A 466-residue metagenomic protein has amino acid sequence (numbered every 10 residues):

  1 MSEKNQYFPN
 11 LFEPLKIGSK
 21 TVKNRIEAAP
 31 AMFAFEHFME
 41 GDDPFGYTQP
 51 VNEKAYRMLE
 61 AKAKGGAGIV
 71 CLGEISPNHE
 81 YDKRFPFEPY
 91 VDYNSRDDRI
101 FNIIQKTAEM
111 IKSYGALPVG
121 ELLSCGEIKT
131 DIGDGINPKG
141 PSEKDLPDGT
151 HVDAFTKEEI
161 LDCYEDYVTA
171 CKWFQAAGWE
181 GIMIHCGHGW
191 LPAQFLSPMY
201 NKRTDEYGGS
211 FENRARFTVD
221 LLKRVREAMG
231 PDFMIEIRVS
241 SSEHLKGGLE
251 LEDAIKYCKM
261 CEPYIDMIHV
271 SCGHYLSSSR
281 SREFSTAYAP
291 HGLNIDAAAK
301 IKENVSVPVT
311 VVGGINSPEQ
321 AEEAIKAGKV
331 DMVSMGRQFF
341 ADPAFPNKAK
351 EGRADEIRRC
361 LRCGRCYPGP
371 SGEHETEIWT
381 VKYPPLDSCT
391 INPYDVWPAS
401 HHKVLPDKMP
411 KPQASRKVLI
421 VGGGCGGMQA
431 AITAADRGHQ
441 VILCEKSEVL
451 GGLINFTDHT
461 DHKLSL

Functional and structural regions predicted by a protein language model:
M1-V421, C425-D436, Q440-V441, V449: Flavin-dependent oxidoreductase catalytic cores
I357, R362, F456-L466: N-terminal glycine-rich dinucleotide-binding loop that anchors FAD/FMN and/or NAD(P) in oxidoreductases
G452: Glycine-rich "HGGG/HGxG" loop immediately N-terminal to the catalytic nucleophile of the alpha/beta-hydrolase
